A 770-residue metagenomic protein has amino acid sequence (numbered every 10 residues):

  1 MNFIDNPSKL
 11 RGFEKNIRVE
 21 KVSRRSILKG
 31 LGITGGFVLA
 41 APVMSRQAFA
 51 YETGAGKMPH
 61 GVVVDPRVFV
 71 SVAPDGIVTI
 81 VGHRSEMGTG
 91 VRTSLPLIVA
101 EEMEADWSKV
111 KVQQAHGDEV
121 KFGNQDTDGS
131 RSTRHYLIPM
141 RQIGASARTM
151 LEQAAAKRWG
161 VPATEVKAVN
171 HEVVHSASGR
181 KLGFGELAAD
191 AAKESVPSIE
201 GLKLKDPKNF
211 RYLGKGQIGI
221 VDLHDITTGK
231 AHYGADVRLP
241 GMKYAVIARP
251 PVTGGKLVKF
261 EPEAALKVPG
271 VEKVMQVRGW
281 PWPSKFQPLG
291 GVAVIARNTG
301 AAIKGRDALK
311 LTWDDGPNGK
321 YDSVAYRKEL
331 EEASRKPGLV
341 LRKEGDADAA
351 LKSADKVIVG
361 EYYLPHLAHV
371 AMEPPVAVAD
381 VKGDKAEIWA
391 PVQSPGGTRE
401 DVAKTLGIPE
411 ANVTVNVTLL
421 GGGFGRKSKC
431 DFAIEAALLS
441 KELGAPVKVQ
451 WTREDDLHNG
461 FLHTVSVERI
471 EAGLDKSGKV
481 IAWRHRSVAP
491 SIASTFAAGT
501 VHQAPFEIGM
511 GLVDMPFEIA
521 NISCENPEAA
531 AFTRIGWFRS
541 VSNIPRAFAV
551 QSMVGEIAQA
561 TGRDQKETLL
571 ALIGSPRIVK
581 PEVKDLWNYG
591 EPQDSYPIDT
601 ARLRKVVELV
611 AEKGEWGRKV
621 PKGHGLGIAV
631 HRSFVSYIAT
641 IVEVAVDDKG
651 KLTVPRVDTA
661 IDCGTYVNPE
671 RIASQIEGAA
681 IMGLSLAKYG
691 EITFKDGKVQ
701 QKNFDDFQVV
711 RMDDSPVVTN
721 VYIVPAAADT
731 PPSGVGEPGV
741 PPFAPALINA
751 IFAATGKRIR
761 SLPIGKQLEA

Functional and structural regions predicted by a protein language model:
N2-I661, E691, N703, M712-Y722 (+3 more regions): Structural alpha/beta core scaffold segments of enzyme domains
S94-L95, I672-S674: Short Gly/aromatic-enriched secondary-structure transition segments
W537-V541, I723-G739: Amphipathic, heptad-repeat alpha-helical segments used for oligomerization and assembly
G664-Y666: Cytochrome P450 core scaffold surrounding the K-helix E-X-X-R motif and the conserved "meander" helix-loop region
P669-I672, F694-R711, S733-G734: Hydrophobic alpha-helical bundle architecture
A679: Glycine-rich, small/acidic residue-mixed loop/short-helix segments
